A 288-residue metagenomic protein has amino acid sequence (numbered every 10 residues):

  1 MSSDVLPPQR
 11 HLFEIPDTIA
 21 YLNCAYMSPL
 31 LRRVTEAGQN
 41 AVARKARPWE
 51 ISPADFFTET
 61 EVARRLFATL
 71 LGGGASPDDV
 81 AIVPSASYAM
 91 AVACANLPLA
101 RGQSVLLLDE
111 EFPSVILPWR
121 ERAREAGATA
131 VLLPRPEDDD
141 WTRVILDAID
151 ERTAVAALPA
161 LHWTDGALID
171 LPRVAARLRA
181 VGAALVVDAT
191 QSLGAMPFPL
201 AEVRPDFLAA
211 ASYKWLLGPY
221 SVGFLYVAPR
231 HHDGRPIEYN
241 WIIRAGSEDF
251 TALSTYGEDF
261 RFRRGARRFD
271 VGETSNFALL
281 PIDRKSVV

Functional and structural regions predicted by a protein language model:
M1-V288: Pyridoxal 5′-phosphate
